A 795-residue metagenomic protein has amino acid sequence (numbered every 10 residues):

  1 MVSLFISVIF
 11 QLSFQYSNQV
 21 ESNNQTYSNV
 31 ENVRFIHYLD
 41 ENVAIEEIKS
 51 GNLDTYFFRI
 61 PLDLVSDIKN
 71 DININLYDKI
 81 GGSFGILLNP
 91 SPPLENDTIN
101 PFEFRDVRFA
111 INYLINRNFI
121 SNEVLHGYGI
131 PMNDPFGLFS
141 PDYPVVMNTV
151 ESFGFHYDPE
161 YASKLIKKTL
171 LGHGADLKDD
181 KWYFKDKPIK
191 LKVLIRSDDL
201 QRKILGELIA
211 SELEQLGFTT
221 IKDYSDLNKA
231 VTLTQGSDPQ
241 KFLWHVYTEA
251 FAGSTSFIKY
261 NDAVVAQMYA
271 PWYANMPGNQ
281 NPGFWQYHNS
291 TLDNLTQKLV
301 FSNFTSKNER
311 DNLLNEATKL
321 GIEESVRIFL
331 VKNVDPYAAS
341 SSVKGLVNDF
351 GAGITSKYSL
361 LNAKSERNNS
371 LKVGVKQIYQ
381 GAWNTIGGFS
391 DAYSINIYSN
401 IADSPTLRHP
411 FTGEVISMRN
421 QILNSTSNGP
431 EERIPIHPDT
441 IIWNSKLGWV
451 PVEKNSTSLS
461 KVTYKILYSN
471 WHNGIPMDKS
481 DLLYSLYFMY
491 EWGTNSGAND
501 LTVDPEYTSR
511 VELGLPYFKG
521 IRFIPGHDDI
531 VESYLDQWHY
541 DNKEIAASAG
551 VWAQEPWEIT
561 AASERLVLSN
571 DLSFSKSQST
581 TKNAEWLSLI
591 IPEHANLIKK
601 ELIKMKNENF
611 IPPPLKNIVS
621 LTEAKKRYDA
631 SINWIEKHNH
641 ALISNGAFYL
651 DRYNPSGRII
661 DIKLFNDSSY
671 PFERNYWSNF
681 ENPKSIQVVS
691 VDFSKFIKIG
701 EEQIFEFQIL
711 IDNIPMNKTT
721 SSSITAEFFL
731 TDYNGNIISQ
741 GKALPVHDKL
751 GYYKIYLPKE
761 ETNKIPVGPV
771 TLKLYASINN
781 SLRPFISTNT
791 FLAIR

Functional and structural regions predicted by a protein language model:
Y16-D40, I68-G82, K178-K181, Y358-N362 (+5 more regions): Aromatic-rich, solvent-exposed beta-strand/loop patch
N23-S66, T219-I221, E673-E706: Ligand-site clamp/hinge motif
T26-Y27, I60-K168, Y183-K185, L191 (+4 more regions): Local pocket/hinge segments that shape ligand/substrate recognition
A44-N52, T98-A110, L114, I434-A498: Aromatic- and charge-enriched surface segment that lines or borders ligand/interaction sites
E47-I60, V65, K69-D71, Q215-A274 (+1 more regions): Periplasmic binding protein-like
E103-Q215, H288, E316, S370-G374 (+5 more regions): Append "and occasionally in soluble cytosolic enzymes with long acidic Gly/Pro-rich linkers
F109, S121, I221-V231, Y260-S340 (+11 more regions): Extracytoplasmic/peripheral linker and loop segments enriched in polar/acidic and small residues with frequent Thr/Pro
V264, Y273, Y337-G381, S390-Y393 (+6 more regions): Long beta-strand-rich cores associated with HINT superfamily self-processing modules
